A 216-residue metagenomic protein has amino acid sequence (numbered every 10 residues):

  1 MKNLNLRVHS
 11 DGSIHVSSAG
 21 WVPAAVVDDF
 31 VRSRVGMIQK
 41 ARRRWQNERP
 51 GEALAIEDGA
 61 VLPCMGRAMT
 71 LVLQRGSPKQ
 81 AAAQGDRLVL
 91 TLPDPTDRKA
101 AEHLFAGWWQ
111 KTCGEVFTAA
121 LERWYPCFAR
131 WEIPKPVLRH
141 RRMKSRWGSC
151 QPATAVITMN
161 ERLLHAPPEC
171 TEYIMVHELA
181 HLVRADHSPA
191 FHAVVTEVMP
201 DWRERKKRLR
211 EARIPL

Functional and structural regions predicted by a protein language model:
M1-Y173, L182-L216: Active-site-proximal or metal-binding-adjacent scaffold patches in catalytic folds
E178: Walker B catalytic acidic pair
